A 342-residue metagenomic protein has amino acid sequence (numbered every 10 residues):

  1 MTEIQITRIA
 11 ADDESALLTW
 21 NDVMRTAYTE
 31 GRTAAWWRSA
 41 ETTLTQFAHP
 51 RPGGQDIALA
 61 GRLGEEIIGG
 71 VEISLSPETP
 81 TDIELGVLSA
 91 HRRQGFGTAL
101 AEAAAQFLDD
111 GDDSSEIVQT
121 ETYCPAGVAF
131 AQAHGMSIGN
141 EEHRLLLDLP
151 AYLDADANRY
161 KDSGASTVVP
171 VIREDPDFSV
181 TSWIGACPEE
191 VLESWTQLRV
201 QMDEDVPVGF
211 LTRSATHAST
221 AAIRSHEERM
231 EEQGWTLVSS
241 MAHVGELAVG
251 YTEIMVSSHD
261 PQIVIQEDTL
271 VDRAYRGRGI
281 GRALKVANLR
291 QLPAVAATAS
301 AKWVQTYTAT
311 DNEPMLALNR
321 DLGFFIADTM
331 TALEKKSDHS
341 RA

Functional and structural regions predicted by a protein language model:
M1-H49, A60-R62, P170-A221: Short amphipathic alpha-helix that is part of the acyltransferase structural core
Q46-A60, G69, T81, E228-S240: A short helix-loop-beta-strand connector motif used in the catalytic cores of GNAT acetyltransferases and, in some
A58-A60, E66-S74, D82-E84, S239-M241 (+2 more regions): Conserved beta-strand in the GNAT
P77, R93, A101-P188, M330-S337: Acyl-donor-binding surface of acyltransferase catalytic domains
E84, L88, R92, E121 (+3 more regions): Residue-level recognition of the GNAT/N-acetyltransferase active site
H91, G95-A103, Y275, G279-A287: Conserved acetyl-CoA pyrophosphate-binding loop and the N-cap/start of the following alpha-helix in GNAT-like
L108-Y123, L292-T308: Conserved GNAT acetyl-CoA-binding A-motif
H134-L153, V238, V286, R290 (+1 more regions): Active-site/acyl-donor-binding loops of N-acyltransferases
